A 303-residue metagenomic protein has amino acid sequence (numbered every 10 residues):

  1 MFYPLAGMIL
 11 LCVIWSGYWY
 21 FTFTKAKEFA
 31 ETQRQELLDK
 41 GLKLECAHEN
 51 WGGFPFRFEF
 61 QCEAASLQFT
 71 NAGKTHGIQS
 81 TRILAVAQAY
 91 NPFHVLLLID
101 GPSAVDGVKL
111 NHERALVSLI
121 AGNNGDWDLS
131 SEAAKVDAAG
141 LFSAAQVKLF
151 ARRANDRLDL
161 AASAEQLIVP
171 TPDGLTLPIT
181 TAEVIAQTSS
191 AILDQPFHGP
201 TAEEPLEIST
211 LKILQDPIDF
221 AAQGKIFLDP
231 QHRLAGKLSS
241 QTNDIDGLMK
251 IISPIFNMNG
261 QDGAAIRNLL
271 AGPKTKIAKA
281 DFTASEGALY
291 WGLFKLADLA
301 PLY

Functional and structural regions predicted by a protein language model:
M1-A6, A47-H48, P196-T201, L211 (+2 more regions): Extended terminal
F2-W19: Hydrophobic membrane-insertion alpha-helices, especially the h-region of bacterial N-terminal signal peptides
T22-D39: Alpha-helical transmembrane signal-anchor/signal-peptide segments
L42-D159, E165-Q166, L211: N-terminal beta-strand/beta-hairpin edge segment
H48-G52, S80-Y90, H112-G125, S143-D156 (+5 more regions): Extended lipid/amphipathic-ligand handling interfaces
S66-H76, G101-H112, A133-A144, Q166-L177 (+4 more regions): Flexible, membrane-facing loop/turn or short amphipathic-helix motifs that contact lipid bilayers or gate lipid-binding
P92-D100, G125-A133, R157-A164, D194-S209 (+2 more regions): Short, well-ordered strand-loop elements centered on a beta-strand within folded domains, enriched for acidic residues
